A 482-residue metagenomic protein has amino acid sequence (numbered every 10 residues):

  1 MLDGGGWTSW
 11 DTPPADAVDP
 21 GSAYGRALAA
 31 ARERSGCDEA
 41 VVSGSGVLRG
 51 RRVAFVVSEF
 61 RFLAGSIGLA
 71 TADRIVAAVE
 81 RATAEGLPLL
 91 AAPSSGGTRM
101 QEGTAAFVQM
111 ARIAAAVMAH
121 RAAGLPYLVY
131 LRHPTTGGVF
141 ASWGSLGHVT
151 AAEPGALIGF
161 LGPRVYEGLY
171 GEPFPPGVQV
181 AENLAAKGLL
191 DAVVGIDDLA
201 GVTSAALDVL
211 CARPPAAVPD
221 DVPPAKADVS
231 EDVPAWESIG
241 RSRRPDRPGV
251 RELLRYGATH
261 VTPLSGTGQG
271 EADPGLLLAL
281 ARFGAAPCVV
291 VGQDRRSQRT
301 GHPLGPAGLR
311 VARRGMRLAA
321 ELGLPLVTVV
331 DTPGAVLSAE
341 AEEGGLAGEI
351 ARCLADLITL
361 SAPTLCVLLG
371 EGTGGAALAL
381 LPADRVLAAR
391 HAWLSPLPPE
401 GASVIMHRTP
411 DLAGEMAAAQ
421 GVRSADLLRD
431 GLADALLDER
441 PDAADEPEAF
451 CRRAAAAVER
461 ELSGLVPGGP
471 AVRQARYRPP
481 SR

Functional and structural regions predicted by a protein language model:
M1-L128, P134, L146-V149, E153 (+4 more regions): Terminal-region recognition feature
T136-W143, G159-F160, A376: Glycine-rich anion-binding loops of enzyme active sites
A151-E153, F160-P176, G188: Hydrophobic secondary-structure block in the mid-to-C-terminal portion of proteins
I158-L169, S395-L397, A402-V404: Nucleotide-binding motor/catalytic cores of P-loop/tubulin-like NTPases across gene-expression machines
